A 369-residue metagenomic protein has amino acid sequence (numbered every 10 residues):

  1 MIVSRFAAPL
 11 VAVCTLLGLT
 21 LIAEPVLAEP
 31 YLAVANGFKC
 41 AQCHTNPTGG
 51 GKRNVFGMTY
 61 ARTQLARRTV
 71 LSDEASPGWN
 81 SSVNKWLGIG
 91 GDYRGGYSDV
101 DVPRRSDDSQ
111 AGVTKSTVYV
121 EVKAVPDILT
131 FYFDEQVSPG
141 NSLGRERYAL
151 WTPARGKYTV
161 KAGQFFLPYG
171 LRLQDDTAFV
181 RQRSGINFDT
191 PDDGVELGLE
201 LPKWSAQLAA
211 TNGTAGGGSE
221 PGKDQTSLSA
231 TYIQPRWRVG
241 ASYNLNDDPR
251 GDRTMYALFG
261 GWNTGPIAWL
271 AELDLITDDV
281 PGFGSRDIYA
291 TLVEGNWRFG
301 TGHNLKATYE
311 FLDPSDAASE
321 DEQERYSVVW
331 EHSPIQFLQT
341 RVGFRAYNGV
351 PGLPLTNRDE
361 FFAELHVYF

Functional and structural regions predicted by a protein language model:
A33, G51-R53, S82-D99, R105-G213 (+4 more regions): Outer membrane beta-barrel
F38-P47: The canonical Cys-X-X-Cys-His
K39, H332, N357-F369: Outer-membrane beta-barrel "beta-signal"
V70-A75, L87, T114-V118, R145-R147 (+7 more regions): Hydrophobic, lipid-facing positions within transmembrane beta-strands of outer-membrane proteins
G96-P103, Q136-G140, L167-L171, D176 (+7 more regions): Sequence/structural signature of outer-membrane beta-barrel proteins
S106-G112, V137-N141, S184-D189, G217-K223 (+5 more regions): Replace "Gram-negative outer membrane beta-barrel proteins" with "bacterial and organellar outer membrane beta-barrel
L228-D316: Detector for outer-membrane/organellar transmembrane beta-barrel domains, recognizing the amphipathic beta-strand
